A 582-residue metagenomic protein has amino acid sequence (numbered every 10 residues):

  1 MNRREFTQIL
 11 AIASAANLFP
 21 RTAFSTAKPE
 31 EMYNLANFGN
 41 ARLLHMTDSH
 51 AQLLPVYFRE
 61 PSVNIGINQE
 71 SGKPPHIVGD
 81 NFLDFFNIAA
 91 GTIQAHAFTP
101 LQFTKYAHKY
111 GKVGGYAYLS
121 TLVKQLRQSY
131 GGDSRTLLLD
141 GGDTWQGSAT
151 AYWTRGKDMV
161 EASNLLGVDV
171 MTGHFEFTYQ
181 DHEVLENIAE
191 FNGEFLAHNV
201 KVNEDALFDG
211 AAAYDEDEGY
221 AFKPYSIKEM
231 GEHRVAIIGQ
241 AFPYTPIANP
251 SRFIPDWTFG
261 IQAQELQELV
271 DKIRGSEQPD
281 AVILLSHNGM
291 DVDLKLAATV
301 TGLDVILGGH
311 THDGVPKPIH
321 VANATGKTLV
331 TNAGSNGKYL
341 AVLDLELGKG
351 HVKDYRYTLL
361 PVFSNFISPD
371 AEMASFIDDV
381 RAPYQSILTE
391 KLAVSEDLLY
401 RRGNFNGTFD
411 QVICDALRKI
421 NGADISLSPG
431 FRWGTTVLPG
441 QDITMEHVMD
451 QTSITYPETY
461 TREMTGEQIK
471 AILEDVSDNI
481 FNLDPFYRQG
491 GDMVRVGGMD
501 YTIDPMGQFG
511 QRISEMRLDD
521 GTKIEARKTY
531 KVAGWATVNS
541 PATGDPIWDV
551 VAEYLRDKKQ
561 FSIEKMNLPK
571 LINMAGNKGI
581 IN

Functional and structural regions predicted by a protein language model:
M1-S14: N-terminal secretory signal peptides and thylakoid transit peptides that target proteins across membranes
T7-Q8, N17-F19, F24-S364, N404-A416 (+4 more regions): Acidic, metal/ion-coordinating pockets
P29-K73, Y118, N192-F195, N203-Y225 (+4 more regions): Feature captures C-terminal
F82-A97, P243, A382-K391, T444-V448 (+1 more regions): Short, compositionally biased low-complexity segments
T99-A107, V394-L398, T455: Acidic/histidine-rich, surface-exposed loop or edge segments in extracytoplasmic proteins
Y116, D181, D370-I377, R381 (+5 more regions): Alpha-helix initiation and N-capping motif
R234, L398-L399, D500, K523: Short, solvent-exposed loop/turn motifs
S368-I443: Hard-cation-handling environments
